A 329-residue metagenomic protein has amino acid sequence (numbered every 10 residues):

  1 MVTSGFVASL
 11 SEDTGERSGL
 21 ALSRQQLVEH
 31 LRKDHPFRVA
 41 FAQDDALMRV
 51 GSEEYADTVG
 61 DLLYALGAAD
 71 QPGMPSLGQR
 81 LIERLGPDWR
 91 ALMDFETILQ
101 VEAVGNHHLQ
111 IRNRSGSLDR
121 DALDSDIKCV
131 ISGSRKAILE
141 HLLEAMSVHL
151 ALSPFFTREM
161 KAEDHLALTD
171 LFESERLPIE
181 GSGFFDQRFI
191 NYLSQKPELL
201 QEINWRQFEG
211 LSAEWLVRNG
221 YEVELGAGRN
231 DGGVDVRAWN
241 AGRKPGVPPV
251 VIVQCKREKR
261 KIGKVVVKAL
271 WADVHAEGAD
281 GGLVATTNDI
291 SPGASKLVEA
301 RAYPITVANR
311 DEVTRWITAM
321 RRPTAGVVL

Functional and structural regions predicted by a protein language model:
M1-L329: Mixed-charge (Asp/Glu-Lys/Arg
